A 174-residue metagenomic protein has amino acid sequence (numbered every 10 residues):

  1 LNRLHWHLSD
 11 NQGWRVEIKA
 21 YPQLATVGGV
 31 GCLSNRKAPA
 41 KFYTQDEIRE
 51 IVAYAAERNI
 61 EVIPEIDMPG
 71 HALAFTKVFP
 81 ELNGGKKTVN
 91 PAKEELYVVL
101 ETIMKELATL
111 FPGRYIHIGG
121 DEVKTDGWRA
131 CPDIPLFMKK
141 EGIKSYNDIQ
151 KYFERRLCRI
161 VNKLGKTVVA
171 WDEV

Functional and structural regions predicted by a protein language model:
L1-K166: Substrate-binding cleft of carbohydrate-active enzyme catalytic domains
T167-E173: Surface-exposed extracellular loop regions of Gram-negative outer-membrane beta-barrel proteins
